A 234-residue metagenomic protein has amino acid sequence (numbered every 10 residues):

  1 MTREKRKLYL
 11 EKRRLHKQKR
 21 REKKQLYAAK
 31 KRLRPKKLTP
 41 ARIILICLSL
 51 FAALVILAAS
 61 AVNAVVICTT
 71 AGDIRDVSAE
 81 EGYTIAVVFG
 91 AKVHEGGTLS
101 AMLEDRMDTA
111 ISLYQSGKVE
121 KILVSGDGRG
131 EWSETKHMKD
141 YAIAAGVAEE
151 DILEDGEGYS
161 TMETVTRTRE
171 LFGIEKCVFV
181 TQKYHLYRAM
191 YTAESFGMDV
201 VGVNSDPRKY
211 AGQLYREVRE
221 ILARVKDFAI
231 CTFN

Functional and structural regions predicted by a protein language model:
M1-I43: N-terminal Lys/Arg-rich, disordered targeting/topogenic segments
R3, V65-E217: A structural signal for short, hydrophobic/glycine-enriched beta-strand patches
K12, K19, K30, D76-A79 (+3 more regions): Low-complexity, compositionally biased segments
K30-V77: N-terminal type II signal-anchor transmembrane helix that functions as the membrane-insertion/stop-transfer segment
R32, K36-T39, K209, Q213-R216 (+1 more regions): Coil-to-alpha-helix initiation sites in intrinsically disordered, low-complexity, charged segments
R42, F233-N234: Charged phosphate-binding loop/patch that engages nucleotide di/tri-phosphates or the phosphate backbone of nucleic
L214-F233: A transmembrane-helix-recognition feature enriched in membrane-embedded lipid enzymes and envelope glyco-/phospholipid
